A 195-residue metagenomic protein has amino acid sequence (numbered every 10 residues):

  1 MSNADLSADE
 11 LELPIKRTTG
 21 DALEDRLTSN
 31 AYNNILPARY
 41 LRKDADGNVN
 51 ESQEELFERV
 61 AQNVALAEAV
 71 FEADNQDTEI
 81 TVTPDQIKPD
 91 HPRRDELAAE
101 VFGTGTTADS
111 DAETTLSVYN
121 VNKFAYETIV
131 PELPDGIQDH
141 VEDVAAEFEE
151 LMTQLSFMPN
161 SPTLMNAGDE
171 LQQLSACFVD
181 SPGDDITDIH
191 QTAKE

Functional and structural regions predicted by a protein language model:
M1-E195: Extended catalytic cores of very large enzyme megasubunits
